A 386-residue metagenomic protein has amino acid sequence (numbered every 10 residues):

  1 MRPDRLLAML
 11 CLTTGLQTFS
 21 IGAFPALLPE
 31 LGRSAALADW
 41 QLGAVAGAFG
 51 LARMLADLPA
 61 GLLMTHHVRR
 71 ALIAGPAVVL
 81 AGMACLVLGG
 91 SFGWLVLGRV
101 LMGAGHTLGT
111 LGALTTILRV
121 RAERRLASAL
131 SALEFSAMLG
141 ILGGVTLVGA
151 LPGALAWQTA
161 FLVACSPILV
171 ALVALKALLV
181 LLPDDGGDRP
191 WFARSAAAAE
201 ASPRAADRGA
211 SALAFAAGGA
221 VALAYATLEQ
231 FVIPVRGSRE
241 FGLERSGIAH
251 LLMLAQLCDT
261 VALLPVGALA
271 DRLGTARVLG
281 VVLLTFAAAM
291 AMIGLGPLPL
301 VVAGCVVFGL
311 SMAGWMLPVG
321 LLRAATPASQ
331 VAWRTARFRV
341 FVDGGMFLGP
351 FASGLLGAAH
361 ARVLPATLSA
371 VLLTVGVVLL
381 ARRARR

Functional and structural regions predicted by a protein language model:
A26-D39, F231-S246: Short amphipathic helix-loop junctions that connect adjacent transmembrane helices in Major Facilitator Superfamily/SLC
A56-V68, A262-G274, G357: Helix-to-loop junctions at the C-terminal end of transmembrane segments in multipass secondary transporters
R70-A84, R277-A291: Structural signature of the two symmetry-related core transmembrane helices
G93-L101, P299-V307: Paired small-residue
V100-S136: Cytoplasmic helix-loop-helix junction between adjacent transmembrane helices in 12-TM secondary transporters
M102-A113, V307-V319: Core transmembrane helices of Major Facilitator Superfamily
L133-V180: Helix-loop-helix hairpin linking two adjacent transmembrane segments in secondary transporters
F161-K176, P365-A381: Symmetry-related core transmembrane helices of the 12-TM Major Facilitator Superfamily/SLC fold
